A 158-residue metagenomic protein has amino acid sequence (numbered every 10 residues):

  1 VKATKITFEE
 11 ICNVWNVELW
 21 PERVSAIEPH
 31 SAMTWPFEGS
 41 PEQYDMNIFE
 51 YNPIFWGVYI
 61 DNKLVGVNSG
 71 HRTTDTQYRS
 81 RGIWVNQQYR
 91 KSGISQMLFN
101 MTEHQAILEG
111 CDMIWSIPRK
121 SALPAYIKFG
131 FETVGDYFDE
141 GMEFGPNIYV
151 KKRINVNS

Functional and structural regions predicted by a protein language model:
V1-V14: A short beta-loop-alpha structural element at the N-terminal edge of CoA-dependent acyl/N-acetyltransferase catalytic
W15-I60: Active-site rim helix/loop that mediates acceptor-substrate recognition in acyltransferases
G57, K63-H71, R79-W84: Conserved beta-strand in the GNAT
R72-I83, R90, M142-F144: A conserved beta-turn-beta hairpin within the catalytic core of GNAT-like acetyltransferases that forms part
V85, K91-H104: Conserved acetyl-CoA-binding loop-helix of GNAT-fold acetyltransferases
A106-R119: Conserved GNAT acetyl-CoA-binding A-motif
W115-I117, I127, E132-K151: Conserved catalytic-core motifs of GNAT/GCN5-like acyltransferases
